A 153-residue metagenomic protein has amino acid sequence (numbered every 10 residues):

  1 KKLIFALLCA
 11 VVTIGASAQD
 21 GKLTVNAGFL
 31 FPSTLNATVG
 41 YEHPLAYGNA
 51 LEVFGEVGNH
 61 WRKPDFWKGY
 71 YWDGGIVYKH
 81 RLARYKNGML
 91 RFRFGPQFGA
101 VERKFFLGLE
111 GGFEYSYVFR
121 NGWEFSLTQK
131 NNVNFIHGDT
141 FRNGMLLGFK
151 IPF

Functional and structural regions predicted by a protein language model:
K1-A6: Sec-dependent signal peptide recognition, specifically the positively charged N-region followed immediately by
L8-C9, K86, H137: Enrichment for repetitive, rod-forming helical segments
C9-S17: Hydrophobic h-region of N-terminal signal peptides that target proteins for export in Gram-negative bacteria
S17-V25: N-terminal targeting leaders of membrane proteins
T24-T38, W61-Y70, F98-L107, V133-R142: Solvent-exposed loop/turn segments connecting transmembrane beta-strands in outer-membrane beta-barrel proteins
E42-Q129, K150-I151: Gram-negative (and chloroplast) outer-membrane scaffold detector with strong preference for beta-barrel transmembrane
T140-F153: Outer-membrane beta-barrel "beta-signal"
